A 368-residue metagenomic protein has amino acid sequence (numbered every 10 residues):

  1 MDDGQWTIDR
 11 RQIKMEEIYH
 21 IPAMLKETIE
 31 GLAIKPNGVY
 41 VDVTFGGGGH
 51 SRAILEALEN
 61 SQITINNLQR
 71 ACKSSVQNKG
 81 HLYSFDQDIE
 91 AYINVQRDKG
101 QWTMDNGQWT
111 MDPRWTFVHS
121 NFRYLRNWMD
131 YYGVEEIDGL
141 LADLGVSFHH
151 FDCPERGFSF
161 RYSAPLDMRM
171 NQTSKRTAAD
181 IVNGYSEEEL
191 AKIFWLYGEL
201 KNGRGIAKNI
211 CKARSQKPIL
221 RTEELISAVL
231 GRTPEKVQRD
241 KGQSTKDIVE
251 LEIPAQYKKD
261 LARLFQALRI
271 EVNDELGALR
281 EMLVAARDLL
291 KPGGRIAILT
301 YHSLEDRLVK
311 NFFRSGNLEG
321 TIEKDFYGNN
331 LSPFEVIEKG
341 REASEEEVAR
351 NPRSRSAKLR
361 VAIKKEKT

Functional and structural regions predicted by a protein language model:
M1-I8, I65, Q101-M111: Long, intrinsically disordered low-complexity tandem-repeat segments
K14-S61, V76-W102, W109-T368: S-adenosyl-L-methionine-dependent methyltransferase catalytic core, i.e., the SAM/SAH-binding region
